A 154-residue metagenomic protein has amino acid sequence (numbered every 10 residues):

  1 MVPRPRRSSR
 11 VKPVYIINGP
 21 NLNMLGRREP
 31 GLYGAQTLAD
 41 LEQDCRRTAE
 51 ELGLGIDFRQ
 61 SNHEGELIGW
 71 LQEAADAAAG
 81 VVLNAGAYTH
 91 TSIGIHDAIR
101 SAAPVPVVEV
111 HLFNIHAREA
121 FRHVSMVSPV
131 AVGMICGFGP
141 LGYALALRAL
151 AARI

Functional and structural regions predicted by a protein language model:
R10-V14: Extreme N-terminal starter segment of soluble prokaryotic enzymes
L25-A39: Glycine- and acidic-residue-enriched helix-capping/strand-helix junction motifs
G55-G65: Short beta->alpha junction loops
D57-F58, H116-I154: Short, glycine-/small-residue-rich phosphate/pyrophosphate-handling segment
E66-W70: Short acidic active-site motifs
A74-V81: Short acidic/histidine-rich motifs immediately flanking catalytic phosphotransfer sites in two-component signaling
L83-R122: Helix-loop-strand module that forms the ligand-binding subsite of alpha/beta enzymes
